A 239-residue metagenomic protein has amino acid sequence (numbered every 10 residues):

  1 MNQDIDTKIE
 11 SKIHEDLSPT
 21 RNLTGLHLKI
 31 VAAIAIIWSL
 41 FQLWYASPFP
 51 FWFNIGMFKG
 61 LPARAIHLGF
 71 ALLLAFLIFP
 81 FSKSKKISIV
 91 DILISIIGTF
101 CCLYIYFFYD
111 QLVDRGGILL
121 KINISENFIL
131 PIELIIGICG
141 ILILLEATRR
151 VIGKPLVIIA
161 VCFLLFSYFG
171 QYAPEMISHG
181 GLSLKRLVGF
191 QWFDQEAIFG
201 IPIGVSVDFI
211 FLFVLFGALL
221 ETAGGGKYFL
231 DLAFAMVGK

Functional and structural regions predicted by a protein language model:
M1-F128, E133-I138: Conserved, well-structured core domains of diverse proteins
L40-Y45, F107-F108, L144, L165-F169 (+3 more regions): Hydrophobic membrane-targeting signal helices
A46-F49, F53, Y109-L112, G116 (+4 more regions): Perimembrane helix-loop junctions in membrane proteins
A75-K85, L144-R149, T222-K227: C-terminal ends of transmembrane helices
I89-I97, F128, L142-G170: Membrane-interface loop-to-helix entry segments
I141, I158, F169-K239: Membrane-embedded alpha-helical segments and adjacent helix-loop junctions characteristic of multi-pass solute
